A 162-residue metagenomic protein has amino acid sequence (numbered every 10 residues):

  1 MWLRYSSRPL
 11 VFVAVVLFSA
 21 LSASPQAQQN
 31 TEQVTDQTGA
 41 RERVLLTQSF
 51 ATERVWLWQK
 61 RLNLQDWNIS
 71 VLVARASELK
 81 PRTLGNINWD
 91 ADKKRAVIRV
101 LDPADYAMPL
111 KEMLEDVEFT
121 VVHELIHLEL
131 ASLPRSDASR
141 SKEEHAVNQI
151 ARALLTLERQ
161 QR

Functional and structural regions predicted by a protein language model:
W2-Y5, P9-L10, L17-A91, D105 (+1 more regions): A metal-dependent hydrolase signature that marks the N-terminal structural subdomain at the beginning of catalytic folds
A20, R135, S139, L155-T156: Hydrophobic alpha-helical membrane context
R82-V117, L128-S132, S136-A146: Active-site scaffold of zinc-dependent metalloenzymes
V121: A conserved beta-strand element that flanks and buttresses the S-adenosyl-L-methionine
E124: Walker B catalytic acidic pair
E143-L155: An active-site-proximal "capping" alpha-helix that borders the catalytic cofactor pocket
Q160-R162: Long, well-structured alpha-helical subdomains associated with metal-dependent extracellular/ecto-lumenal hydrolases
